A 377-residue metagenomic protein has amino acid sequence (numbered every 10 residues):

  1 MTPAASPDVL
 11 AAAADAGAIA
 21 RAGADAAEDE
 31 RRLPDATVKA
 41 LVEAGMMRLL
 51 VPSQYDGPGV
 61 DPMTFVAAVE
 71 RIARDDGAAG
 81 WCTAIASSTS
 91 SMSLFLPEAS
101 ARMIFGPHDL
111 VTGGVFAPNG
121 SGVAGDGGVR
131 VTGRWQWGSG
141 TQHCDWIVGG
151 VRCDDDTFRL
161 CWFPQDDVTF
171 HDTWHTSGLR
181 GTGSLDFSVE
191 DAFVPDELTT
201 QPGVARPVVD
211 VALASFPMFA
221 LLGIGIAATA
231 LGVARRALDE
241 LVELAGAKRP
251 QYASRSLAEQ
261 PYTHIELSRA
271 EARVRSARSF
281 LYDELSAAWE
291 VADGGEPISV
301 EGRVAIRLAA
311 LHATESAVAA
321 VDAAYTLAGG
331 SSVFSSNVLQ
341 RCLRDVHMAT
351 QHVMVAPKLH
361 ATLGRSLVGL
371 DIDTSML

Functional and structural regions predicted by a protein language model:
T2-A4, D15-G23: Generic N-terminal amphipathic, Lys/Arg-enriched alpha-helix
A14, G232, S268, A272-R275 (+4 more regions): Generic structural signal for well-ordered, non-transmembrane alpha-helical segments in soluble/cytosolic regions
R21, D25-E28, S276-A309, Y325-V333: C-terminal helix-coil-helix/basic helical segment that borders enzyme active sites and/or dimer interfaces and provides
L33-E43, M47-C144: Glycine-rich flavin
G138-D172: A short core secondary-structure module
S177-G178, S184-R275: Glycine-rich beta->alpha junctions and the first turn(s) of the following alpha-helix
A319-T326, P357-A361: Short segments within alpha-helical structural elements
S331-L377: Glycine-rich phosphate/cofactor-binding loops in nucleotide/flavin-utilizing enzymes
